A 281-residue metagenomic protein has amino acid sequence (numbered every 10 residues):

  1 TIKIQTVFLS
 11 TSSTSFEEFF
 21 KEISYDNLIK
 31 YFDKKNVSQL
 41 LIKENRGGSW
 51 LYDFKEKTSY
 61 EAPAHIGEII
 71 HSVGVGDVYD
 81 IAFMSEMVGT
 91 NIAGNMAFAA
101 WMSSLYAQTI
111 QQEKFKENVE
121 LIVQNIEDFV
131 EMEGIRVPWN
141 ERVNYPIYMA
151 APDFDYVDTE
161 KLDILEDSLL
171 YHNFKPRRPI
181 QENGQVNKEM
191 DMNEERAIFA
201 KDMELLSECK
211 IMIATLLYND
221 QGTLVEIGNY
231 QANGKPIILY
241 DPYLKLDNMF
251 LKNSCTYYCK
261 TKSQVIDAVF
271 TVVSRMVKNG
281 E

Functional and structural regions predicted by a protein language model:
T1, N27-L28, K201, D247: Short acidic active-site motifs
T1-N27: Conserved beta-alpha-beta core of the PfkB/ribokinase-like small-molecule kinase fold
I4, K35-Q39, N233-I237: A short helix->loop->beta-strand "cap" motif at the edges of active sites that frequently abuts
F8-L9, I42, A214: Redox-cofactor binding/interface segments in oxidoreductases and associated redox assembly factors
F16, S49, D220-G222: Short glycine-rich, flexible loops that bind phosphorylated cofactors or substrates
E17-K21, I69-G74, D247-F250, D267-T271: Short, charged, surface-exposed secondary-structure boundary motifs
E22-R142: Conserved phosphate-binding/catalytic region of the ribokinase-like
E131-E281: Conserved catalytic or regulatory cores that recognize and/or transform ribose-phosphate-containing ligands
